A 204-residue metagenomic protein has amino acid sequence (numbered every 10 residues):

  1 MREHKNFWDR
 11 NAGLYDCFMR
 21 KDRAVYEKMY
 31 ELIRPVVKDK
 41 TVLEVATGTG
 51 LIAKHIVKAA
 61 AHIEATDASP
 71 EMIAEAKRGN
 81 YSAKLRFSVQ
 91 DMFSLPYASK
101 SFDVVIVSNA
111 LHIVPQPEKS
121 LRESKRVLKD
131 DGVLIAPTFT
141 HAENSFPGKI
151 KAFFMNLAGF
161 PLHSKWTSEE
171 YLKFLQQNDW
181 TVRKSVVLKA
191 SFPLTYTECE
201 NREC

Functional and structural regions predicted by a protein language model:
M1-V37, L51, H55, E75 (+5 more regions): Conserved class I S-adenosyl-L-methionine
L43-S94: Class I SAM-dependent methyltransferase SAM/SAH-binding core
F93-V104: A short acidic, Gly/Pro-enriched loop at the edge of an enzyme's catalytic core that lines a small-molecule cofactor
V104-Q116: A short SAM/SAH-binding and catalytic strip from SAM-dependent methyltransferases
E118-D130: A short glycine-rich, Lys/Arg-flanked "PGG" loop and its adjoining helix->strand segment in the class I
I135-A158: Conserved class I S-adenosyl-L-methionine
H163-N178: Short alpha-helix
N178-W180, K184-C204: Core SAM-dependent methyltransferase catalytic element
